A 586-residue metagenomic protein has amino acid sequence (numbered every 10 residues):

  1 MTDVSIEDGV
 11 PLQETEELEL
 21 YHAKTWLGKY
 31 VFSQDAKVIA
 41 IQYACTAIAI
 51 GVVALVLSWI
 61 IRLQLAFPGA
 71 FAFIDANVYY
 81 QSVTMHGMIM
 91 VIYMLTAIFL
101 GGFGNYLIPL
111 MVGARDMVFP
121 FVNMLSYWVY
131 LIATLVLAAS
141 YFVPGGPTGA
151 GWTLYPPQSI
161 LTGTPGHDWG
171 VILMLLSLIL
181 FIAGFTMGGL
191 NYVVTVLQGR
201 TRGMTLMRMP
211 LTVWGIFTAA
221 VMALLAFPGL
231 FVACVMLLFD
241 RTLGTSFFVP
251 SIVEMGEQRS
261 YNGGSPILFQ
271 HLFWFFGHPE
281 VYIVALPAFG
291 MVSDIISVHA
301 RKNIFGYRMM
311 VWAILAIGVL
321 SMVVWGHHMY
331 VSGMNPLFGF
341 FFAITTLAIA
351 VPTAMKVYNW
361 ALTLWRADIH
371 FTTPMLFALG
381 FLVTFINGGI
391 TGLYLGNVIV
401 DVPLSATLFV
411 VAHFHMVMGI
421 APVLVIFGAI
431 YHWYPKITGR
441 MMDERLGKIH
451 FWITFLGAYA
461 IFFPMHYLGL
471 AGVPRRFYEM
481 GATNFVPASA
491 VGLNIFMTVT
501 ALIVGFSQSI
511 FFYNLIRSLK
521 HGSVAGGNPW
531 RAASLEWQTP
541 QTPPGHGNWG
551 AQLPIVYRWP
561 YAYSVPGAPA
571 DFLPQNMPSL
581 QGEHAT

Functional and structural regions predicted by a protein language model:
T2-T586: Membrane-embedded and interfacial regions of multi-pass energy-transducing membrane proteins
